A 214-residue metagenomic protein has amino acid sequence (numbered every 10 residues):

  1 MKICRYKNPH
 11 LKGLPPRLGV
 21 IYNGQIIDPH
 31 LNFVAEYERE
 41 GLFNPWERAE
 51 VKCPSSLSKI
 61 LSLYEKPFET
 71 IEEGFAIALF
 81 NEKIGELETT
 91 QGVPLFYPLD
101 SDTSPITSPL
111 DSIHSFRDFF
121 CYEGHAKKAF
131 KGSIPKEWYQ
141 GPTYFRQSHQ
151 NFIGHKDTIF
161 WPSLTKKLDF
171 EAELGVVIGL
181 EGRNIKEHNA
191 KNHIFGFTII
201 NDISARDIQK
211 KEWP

Functional and structural regions predicted by a protein language model:
M1-P142: N-terminal non-catalytic cap/leader segment that marks the start of a structured domain
P105-P214: Glycine-enriched loop-and-adjacent helix/strand subsegments that border the catalytic/binding cleft of enzyme cores
